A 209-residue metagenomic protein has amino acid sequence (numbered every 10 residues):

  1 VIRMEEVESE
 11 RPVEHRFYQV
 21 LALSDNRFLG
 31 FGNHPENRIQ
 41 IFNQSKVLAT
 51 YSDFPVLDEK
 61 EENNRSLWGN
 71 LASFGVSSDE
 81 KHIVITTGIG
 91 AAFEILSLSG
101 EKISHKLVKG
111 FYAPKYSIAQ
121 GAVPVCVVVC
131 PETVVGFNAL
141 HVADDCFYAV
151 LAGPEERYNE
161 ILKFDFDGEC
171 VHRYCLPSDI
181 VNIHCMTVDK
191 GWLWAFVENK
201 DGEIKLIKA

Functional and structural regions predicted by a protein language model:
V1-A209: Eukaryotic scaffold repeat domains enriched in small/polar residues
